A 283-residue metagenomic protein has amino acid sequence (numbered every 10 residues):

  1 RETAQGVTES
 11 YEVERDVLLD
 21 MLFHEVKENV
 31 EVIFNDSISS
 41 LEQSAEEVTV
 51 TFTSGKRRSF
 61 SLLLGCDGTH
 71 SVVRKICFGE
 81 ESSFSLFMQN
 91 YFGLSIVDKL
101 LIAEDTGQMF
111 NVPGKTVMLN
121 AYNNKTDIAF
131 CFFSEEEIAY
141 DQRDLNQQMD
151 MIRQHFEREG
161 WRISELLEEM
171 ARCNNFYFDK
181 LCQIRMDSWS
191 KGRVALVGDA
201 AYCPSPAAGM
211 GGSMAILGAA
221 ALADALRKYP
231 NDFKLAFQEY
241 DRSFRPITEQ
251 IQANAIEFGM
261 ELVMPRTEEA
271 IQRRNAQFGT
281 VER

Functional and structural regions predicted by a protein language model:
R1-L94, E137-D150, C182: Conserved N-terminal helical subregion
S40, T116-M118, M186: Short, surface-exposed charged micro-motifs
L64-G65, G93, M151, A171-E257 (+1 more regions): Conserved mid-domain beta->alpha element of the FAD-binding
S71, F92-L94, G114-M118, A201-Y202: Histidine-centered metal-chelating micro-motifs
K99-D105, E137-I138, R162, D187 (+1 more regions): Short helix-loop capping/hinge motifs at secondary-structure junctions, enriched in acidic/polar residues
T106-I138, M149, R153-R158: Active-site substrate-recognition segment that forms the wall of the catalytic cavity or substrate channel
D141-N175, D241-R242, P246: Flavin-binding catalytic cores
F258-E282: C-terminal domain-closing interface element
